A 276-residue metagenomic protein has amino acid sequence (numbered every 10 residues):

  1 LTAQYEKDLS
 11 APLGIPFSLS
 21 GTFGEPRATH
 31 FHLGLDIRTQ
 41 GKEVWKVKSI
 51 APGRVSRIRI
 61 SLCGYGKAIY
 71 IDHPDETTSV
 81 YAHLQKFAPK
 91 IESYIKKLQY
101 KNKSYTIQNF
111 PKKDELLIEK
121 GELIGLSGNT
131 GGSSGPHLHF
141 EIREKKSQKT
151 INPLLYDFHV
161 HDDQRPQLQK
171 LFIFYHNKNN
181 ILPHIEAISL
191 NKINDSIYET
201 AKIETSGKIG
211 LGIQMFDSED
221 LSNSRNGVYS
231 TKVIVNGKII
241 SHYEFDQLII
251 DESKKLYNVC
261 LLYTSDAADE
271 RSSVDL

Functional and structural regions predicted by a protein language model:
T2-T78, Q85-K90, S104-D114, E119-K120 (+3 more regions): Surface-exposed, glycine-biased beta-strand/turn segments
F87-I95, I250-V259: Short, surface-exposed linear segments at secondary-structure transitions and domain or protein termini
L123, I239: Glycine-rich acetyl-CoA-binding "A-motif" of GNAT/NAT acetyltransferases
H139-K145: A short hydrophobic beta-strand segment most commonly corresponding to one strand of the jelly-roll/cupin
V235-G237: Short strand-turn-strand beta-turns centered on an Asx-Gly dipeptide
S241-D251: Solvent-exposed serine/threonine-rich low-complexity stretches and specific carbohydrate-binding patches
Y263-E270: Conserved small/polar residues in nucleotide/adenosyl-binding loops
